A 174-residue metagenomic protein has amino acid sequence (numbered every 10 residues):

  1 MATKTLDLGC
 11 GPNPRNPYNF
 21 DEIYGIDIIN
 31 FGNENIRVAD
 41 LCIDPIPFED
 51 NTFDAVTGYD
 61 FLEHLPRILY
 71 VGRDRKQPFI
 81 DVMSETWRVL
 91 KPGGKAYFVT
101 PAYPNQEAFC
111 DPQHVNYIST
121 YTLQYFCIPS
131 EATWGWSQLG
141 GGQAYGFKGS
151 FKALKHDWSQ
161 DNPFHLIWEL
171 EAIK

Functional and structural regions predicted by a protein language model:
T3-P45: Class I SAM-dependent methyltransferase SAM/SAH-binding core
C42-T57: A short acidic, Gly/Pro-enriched loop at the edge of an enzyme's catalytic core that lines a small-molecule cofactor
A55-F61, R67: A short beta-strand submotif of the Rossmann-like class I SAM-dependent methyltransferase core that lines
D74-P92: A short glycine-rich, Lys/Arg-flanked "PGG" loop and its adjoining helix->strand segment in the class I
G93-T100: Conserved beta-strand signature within the Rossmann-like core of class I S-adenosyl-L-methionine
P101-Q106: Short "lid" loop at the C-terminus of a central beta-strand within the Rossmann-like core of SAM-dependent
A108-Q143: Conserved Class I S-adenosyl-L-methionine
A132-K174: C-terminal lobe and adjacent flexible extensions of AdoMet/dcAdoMet transferase-like proteins
